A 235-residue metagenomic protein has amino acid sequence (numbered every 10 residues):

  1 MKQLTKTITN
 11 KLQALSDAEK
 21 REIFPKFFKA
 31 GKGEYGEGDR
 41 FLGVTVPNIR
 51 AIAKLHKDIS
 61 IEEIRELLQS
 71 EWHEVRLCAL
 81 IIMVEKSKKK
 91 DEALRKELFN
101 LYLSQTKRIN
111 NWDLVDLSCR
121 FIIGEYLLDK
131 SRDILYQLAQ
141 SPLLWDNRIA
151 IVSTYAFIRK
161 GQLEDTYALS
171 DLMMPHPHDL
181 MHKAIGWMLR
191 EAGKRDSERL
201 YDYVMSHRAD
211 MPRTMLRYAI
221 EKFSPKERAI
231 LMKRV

Functional and structural regions predicted by a protein language model:
M1-V235: Alpha-helical scaffold domains
